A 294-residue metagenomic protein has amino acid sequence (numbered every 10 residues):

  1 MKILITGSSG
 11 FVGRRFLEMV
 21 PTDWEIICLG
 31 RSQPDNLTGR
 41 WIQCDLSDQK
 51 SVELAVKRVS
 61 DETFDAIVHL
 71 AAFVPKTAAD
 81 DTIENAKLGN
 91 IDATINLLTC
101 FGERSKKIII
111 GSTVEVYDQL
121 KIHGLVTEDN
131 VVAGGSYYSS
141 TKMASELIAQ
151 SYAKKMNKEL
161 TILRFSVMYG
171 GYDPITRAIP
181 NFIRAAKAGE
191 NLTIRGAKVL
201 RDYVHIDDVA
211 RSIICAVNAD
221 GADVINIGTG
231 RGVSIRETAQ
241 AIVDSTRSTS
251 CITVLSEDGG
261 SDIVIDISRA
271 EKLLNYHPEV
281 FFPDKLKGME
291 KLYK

Functional and structural regions predicted by a protein language model:
I3-T22: N-terminal Rossmann NAD(P)H-binding glycine-rich loop of SDR-like oxidoreductase domains
T6, L29, I67-F73, I108-V114 (+1 more regions): SDR active-site strand-loop-helix element
N36-Q49: Rossmann-fold cofactor-recognition segment
L46-G89: NAD(P)H-binding glycine-rich loop region in Rossmannoid oxidoreductase-like domains and their noncatalytic homologs
H69, I95-Y137: Conserved Rossmann-fold NAD(P)-dependent oxidoreductase catalytic core, especially the SDR/UDP-sugar
S140-A144: Active-site helix of classical SDR
L147-R201, I206-D208, A241-V243: NAD(P)-dependent short-chain dehydrogenase/reductase
A186, E190-K294: C-terminal substrate-binding subdomain of Rossmann-fold SDR/epimerase-dehydratase oxidoreductases
